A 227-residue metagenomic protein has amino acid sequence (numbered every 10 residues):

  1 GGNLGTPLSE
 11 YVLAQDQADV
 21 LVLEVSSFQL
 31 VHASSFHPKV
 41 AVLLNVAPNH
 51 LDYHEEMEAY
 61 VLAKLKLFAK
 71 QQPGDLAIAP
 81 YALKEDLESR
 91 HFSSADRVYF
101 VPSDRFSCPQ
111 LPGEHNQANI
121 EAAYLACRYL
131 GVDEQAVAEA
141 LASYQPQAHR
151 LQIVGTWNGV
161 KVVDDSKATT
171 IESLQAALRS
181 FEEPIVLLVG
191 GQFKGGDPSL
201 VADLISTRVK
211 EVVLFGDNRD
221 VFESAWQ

Functional and structural regions predicted by a protein language model:
G1: Walker A (P-loop) phosphate-binding motif
L4, L8, A14-S93, Y99-L111: Flexible active-site lid/hinge loop adjacent to a nucleotide/diphosphate and Mg2+-phosphate binding pocket
Q15-D19, F36-K39, P73-G74, S94-A95 (+4 more regions): Short coil/turn connectors at secondary-structure junctions
K64-F68, E88-S89, L178, V201-S206 (+1 more regions): Short amphipathic alpha-helical segments and helix-helix/interface helices
A77-Y81, L188-V189, R208-D217: Short internal beta-strands
A82-S89, G195-D197, N218-S224: Short, charged/polar "capping" segments at the starts of alpha-helices and the immediately preceding loops
P109-K210: Nucleotide phosphate-binding/pyrophosphate-handling subdomain across enzymes that bind or process nucleotide phosphates
S199-Q227: C-terminal helical cap/extension that packs against the catalytic core of soluble nucleotide-cofactor enzymes
